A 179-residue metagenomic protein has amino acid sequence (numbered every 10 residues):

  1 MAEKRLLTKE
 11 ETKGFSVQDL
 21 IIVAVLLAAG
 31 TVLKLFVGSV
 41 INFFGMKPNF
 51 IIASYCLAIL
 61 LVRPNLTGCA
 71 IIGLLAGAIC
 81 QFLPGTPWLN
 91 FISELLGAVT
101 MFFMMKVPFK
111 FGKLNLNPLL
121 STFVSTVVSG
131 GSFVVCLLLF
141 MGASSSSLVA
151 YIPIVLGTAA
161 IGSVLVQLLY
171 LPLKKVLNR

Functional and structural regions predicted by a protein language model:
A2-L60: Hydrophobic transmembrane alpha-helices
K34-K47, L75-M105: Interfacial aromatic-anchored transmembrane helix boundaries in multi-pass membrane proteins
V37-N42, V62-P64, P84, F109 (+1 more regions): Short helix-capping/hinge motifs at transmembrane helix termini and TM-loop junctions
I51-S54, G73, G130: A generic alpha-helix surface/boundary motif
A58-I72, G112-K113: Membrane-helix interface "capping/anchor" motifs
T67-C80, P118-S125: Central hydrophobic cores of alpha-helical transmembrane segments in multi-pass integral membrane proteins
W88-I92, F111-R179: Membrane-embedded alpha-helical hairpins and interfacial helices in multi-pass inner-membrane proteins
